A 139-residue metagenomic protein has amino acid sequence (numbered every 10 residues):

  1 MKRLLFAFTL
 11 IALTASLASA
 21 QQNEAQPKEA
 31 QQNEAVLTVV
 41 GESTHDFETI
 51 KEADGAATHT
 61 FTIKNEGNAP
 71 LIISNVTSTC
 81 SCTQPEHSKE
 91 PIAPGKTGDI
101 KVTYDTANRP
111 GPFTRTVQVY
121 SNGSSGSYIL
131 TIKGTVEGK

Functional and structural regions predicted by a protein language model:
M1-E24: Bacterial Sec-dependent N-terminal signal peptides
E24-T62, K139: Beta-sheet-dominated interaction scaffolds and their linkers
H45, K96-V102: Short strand-edge motifs at loop-to-beta-strand transitions and within beta-strands of extracellular beta-rich domains
D54-T60, R109-T116: Short, solvent-exposed loop/turn segments enriched in Ser/Thr/Gly
I63-G67: Asparagine-centered strand-capping/turn motif at beta-strand->loop junctions
A69-V76, I129-L130: Short, hydrophobic/aromatic beta-strand segments
T79-E86: Short, solvent-exposed loop/linker segments at beta-strand-coil boundaries, enriched for Pro/Gly and Ser/Thr
P110-G138: Terminal connector regions
